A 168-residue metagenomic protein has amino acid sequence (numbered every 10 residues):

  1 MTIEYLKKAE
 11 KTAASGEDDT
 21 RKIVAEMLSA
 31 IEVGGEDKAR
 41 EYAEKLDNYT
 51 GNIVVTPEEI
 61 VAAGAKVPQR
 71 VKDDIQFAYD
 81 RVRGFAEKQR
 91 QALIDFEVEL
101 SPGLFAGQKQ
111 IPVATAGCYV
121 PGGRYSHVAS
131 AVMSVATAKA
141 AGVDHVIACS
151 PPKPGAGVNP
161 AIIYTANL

Functional and structural regions predicted by a protein language model:
M1-A114: N-terminal Rossmann-like NAD(P)+-binding subdomain of aldehyde/semialdehyde dehydrogenases
A43, I163-A166: Conserved protein kinase catalytic domain
V98-Y164: Conserved small-residue-rich beta-alpha loop and adjacent elements that most often cradle the phosphate/pyrophosphate
